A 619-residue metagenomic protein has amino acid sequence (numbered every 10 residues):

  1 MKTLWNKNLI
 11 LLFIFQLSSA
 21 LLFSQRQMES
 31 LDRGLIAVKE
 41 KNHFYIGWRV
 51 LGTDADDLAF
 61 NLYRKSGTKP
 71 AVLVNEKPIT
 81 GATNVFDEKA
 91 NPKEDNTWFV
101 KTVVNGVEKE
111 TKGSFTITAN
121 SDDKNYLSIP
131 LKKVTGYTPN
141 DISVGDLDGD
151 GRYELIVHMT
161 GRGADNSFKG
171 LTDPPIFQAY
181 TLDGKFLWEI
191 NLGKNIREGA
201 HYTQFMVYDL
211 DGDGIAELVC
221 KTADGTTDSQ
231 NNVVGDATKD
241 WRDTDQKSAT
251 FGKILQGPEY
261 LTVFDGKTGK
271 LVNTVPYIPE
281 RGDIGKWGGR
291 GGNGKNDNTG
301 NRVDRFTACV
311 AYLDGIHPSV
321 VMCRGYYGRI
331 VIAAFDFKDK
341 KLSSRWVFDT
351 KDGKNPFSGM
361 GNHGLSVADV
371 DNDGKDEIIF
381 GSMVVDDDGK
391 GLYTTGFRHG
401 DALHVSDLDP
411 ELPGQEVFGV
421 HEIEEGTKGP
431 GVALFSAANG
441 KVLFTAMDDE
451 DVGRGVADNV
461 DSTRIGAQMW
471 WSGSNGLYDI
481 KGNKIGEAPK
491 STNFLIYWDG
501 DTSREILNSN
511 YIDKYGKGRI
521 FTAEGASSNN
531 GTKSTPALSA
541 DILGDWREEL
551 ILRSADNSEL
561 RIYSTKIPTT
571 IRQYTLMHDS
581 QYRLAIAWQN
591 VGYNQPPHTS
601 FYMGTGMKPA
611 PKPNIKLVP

Functional and structural regions predicted by a protein language model:
M1-R26: Bacterial Sec-dependent N-terminal signal peptides
M28-R33, K41, V50-A55, K65-P619: Beta-propeller-forming repeat regions
F60-L62: Short beta-strand elements bearing conserved aromatic residues within extracellular beta-rich modules
